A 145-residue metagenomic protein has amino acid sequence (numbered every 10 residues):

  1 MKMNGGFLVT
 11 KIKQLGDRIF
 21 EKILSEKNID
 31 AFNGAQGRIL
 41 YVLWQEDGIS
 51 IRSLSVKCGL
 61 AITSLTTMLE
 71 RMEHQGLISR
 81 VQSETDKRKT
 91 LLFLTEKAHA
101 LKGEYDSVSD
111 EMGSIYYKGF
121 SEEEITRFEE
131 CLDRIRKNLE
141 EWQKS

Functional and structural regions predicted by a protein language model:
M1-D30: N-terminal leader segment of winged-helix/HTH proteins
G5, A35-Q36, K97, E124: N-terminal positioning helix adjacent to the helix-turn-helix/winged-helix DNA-binding module
T10, Y41-V42, E129: A cross-family signal for key residues in well-ordered alpha-helices that form functional helical elements
I12, G16-I19, I23, C58 (+2 more regions): Alpha-helical linker/hinge and terminal dimerization helices associated with HTH transcriptional regulators
I19-S64: N-terminal helix-turn-helix DNA-binding core of bacterial DNA-binding proteins
I51, L69-E70: Short, hydrophobic-biased segments on the C-terminal half of alpha helices that form "recognition helices"
E70-E130: Charged, amphipathic alpha-helical coiled-coil/dimerization segments
E122-S145: C-terminal regulatory/oligomerization modules of transcriptional regulators
